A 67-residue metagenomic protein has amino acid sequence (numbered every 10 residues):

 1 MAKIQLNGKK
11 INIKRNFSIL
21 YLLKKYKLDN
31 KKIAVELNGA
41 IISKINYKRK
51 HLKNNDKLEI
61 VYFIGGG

Functional and structural regions predicted by a protein language model:
M1-A2, I11: A short alpha-helix capping/helix-coil boundary motif
A2, D56-E59: Structural motif
A2-L6, I33: Short polybasic amphipathic segments
N12-Y47: Compact, glycine-rich, soluble single-domain proteins
G66-G67: Glycine-centered recognition micro-motifs in short, flexible terminal segments and loops
